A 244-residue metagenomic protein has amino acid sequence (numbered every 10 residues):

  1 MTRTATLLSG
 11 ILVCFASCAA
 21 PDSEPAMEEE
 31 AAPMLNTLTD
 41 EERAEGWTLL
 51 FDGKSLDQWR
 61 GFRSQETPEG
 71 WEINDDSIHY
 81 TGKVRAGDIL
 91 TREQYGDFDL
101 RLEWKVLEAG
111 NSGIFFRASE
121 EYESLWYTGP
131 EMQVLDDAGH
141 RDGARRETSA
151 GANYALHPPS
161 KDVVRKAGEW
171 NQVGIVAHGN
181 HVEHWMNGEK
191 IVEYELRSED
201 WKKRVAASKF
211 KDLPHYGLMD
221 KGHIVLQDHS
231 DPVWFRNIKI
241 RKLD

Functional and structural regions predicted by a protein language model:
M1-T4: Positively charged n-region of N-terminal signal peptides that target proteins for export
T6-A16: Bacterial N-terminal signal peptides
C18-D244: Carbohydrate-interacting regions of secretory-pathway proteins
